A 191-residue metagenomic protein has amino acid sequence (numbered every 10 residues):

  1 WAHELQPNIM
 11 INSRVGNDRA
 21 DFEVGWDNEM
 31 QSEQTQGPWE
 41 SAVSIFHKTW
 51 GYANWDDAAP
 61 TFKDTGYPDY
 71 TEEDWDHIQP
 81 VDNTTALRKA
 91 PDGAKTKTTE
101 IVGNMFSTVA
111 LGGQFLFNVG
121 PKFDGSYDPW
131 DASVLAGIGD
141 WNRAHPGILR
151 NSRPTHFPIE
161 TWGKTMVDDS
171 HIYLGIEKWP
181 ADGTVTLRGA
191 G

Functional and structural regions predicted by a protein language model:
W1-G191: Mature catalytic domains of secreted/periplasmic carbohydrate-active enzymes
